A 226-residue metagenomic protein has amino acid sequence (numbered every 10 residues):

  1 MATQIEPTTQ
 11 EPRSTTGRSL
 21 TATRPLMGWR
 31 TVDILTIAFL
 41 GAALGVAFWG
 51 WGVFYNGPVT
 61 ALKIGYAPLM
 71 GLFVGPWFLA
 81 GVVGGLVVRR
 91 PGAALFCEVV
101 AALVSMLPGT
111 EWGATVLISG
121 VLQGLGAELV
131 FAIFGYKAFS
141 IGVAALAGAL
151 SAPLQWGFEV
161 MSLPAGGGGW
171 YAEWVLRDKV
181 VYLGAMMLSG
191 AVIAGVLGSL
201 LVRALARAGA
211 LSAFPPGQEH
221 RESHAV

Functional and structural regions predicted by a protein language model:
A2-P7, G17-G84: Hydrophobic transmembrane alpha-helices
R18, R30-D33, G41, I118-V160 (+1 more regions): Short helix-perturbing small/polar motifs within transmembrane alpha-helices
I34-F39, G75, L79, P91-V99 (+3 more regions): Hydrophobic alpha-helical transmembrane segments
G41-W49, V99-P108, G148-E159: Aromatic-anchored segments of alpha-helical transmembrane domains
V53-I64, P164-D178: Membrane-interface helix termini and inter-helical loops of multi-pass transporters
A101-F131, L163-G167: Interfacial aromatic-anchored transmembrane helix boundaries in multi-pass membrane proteins
M187-V202: Hydrophobic cores of alpha-helical transmembrane segments in multi-pass inner/ER membrane proteins, independent
L205-V226: Short, highly charged, low-complexity non-transmembrane loops/tails of multi-pass membrane proteins
